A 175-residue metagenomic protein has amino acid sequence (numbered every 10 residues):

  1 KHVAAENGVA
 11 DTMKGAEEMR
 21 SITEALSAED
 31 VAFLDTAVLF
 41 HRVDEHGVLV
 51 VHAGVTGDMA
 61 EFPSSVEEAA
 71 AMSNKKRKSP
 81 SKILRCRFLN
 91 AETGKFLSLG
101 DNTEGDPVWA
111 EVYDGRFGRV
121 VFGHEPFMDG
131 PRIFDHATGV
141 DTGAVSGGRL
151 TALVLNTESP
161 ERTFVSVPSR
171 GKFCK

Functional and structural regions predicted by a protein language model:
K1-K95: Active-site neighborhood of divalent metal-dependent phosphoester bond hydrolases
V66-K175: Acidic, His/Gly-rich catalytic cores of divalent-metal-dependent hydrolytic chemistry
